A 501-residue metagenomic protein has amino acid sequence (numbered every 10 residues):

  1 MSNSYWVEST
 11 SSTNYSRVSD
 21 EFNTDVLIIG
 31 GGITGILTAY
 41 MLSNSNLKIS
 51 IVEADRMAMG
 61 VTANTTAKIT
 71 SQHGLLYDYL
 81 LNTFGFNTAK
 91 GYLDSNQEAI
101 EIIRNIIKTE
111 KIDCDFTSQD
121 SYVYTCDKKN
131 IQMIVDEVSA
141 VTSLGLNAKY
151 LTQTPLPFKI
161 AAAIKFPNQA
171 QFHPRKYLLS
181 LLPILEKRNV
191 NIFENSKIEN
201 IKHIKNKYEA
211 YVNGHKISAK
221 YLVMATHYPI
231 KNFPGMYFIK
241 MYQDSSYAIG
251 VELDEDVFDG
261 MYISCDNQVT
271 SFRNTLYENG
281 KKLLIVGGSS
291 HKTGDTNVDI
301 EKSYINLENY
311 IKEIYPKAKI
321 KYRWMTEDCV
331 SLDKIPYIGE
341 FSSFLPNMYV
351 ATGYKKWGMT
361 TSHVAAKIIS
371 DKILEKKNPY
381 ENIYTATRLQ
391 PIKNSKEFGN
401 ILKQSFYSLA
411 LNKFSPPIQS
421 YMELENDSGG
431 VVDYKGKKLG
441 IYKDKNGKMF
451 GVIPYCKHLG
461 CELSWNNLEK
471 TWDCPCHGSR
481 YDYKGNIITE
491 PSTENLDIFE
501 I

Functional and structural regions predicted by a protein language model:
M1-S9, L75-L81, N105-S180: Flavin (FAD/FMN) cofactor-binding and adjacent substrate-gating region of FAD-dependent oxidoreductase domains
M1-V26, T493-E500: Extreme N-terminal leader/targeting segments of oxidoreductases
F22-I51: N-terminal Rossmann-like FAD-binding beta1-loop-alpha1 element of flavoenzymes
N44-N64: Glycine-rich FAD pyrophosphate-binding loop
Q132, S139-A140, I164-Y221: Helical element adjacent to the flavin cofactor pocket in flavoenzyme catalytic cores
I201-T275, S408, M422: Flavin-dependent oxidoreductases
I249, V431-I501: Rieske [2Fe-2S] iron-sulfur-binding domain
N267, D295-V298, K302-N306, E313-F398 (+2 more regions): C-terminal catalytic lobe of FAD-dependent flavoproteins
